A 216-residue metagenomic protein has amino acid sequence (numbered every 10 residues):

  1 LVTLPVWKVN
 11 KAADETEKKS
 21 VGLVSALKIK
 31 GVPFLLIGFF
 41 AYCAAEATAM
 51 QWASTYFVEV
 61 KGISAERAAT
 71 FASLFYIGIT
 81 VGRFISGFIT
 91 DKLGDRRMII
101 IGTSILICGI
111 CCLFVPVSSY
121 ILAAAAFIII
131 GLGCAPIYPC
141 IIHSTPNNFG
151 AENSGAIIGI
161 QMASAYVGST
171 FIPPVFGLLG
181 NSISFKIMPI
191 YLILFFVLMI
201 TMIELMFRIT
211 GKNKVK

Functional and structural regions predicted by a protein language model:
L1-E15, M202-F207: C-terminal membrane-cytosol helix-exit motif in multi-pass small-molecule transporters
W7-L35: Juxtamembrane intracellular "pre-TM" segments in multi-pass secondary transporters
K30-S73, I77-T80: Extracytoplasmic gate region of multi-pass secondary transporters
F57-V58, I89-T90, V175-S184: Interfacial helix-cap and linker-helix signal at transmembrane-aqueous boundaries of multi-pass secondary transporters
A65-E66, A151-Q161: Loop-to-transmembrane helix entry/capping segments in MFS-fold secondary transporters and related SLC/MFSD carriers
R97-C112: Structural signature of the two symmetry-related core transmembrane helices
I121-I129: Paired small-residue
P136-F149: Intracellular juxtamembrane helix-capping segments at the cytosolic ends of symmetry-related transmembrane helices
